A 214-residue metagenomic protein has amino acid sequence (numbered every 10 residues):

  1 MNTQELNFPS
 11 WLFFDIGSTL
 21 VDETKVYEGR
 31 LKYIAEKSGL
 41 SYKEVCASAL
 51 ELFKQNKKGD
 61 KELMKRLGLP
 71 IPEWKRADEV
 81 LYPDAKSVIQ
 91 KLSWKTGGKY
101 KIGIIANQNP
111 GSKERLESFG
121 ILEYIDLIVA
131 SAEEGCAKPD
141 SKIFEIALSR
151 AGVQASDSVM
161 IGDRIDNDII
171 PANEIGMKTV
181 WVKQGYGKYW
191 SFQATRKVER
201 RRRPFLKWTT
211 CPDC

Functional and structural regions predicted by a protein language model:
M1-L12, L69, K86, Q90-K91 (+1 more regions): Asp-based, Mg2+/Mn2+-dependent phosphohydrolase catalytic module
T3-W94, Y100, N109-E114: N-terminal helical cap/lid subdomain that shapes the substrate entry/recognition surface in HAD-like hydrolases
